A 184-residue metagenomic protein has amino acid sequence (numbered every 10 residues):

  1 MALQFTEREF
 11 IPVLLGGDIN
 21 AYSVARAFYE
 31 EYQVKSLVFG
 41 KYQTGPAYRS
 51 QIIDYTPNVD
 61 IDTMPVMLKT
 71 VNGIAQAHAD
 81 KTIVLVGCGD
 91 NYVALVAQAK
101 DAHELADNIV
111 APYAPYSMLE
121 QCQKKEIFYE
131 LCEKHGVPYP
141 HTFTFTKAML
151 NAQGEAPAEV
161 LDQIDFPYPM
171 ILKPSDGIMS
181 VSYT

Functional and structural regions predicted by a protein language model:
M1-P115, A148-E159: ATP-binding N-terminal substructure of ATP-dependent carboxylate-amine bond-forming enzymes
E30, E133, D162: Short polybasic/polar patches that bind polyanions
L119-V137, P157: Glycine-/Pro-rich loop/turn segments that contact NAD(P) or position catalytic residues in Rossmann-like domains
L161-I171: Acidic/histidine-enriched active-site and ligand-binding environments that engage anionic O-linkages
M170-S180: Conserved anion/nucleotide-ligand pocket segment
T184: Conserved small/polar residues in nucleotide/adenosyl-binding loops
